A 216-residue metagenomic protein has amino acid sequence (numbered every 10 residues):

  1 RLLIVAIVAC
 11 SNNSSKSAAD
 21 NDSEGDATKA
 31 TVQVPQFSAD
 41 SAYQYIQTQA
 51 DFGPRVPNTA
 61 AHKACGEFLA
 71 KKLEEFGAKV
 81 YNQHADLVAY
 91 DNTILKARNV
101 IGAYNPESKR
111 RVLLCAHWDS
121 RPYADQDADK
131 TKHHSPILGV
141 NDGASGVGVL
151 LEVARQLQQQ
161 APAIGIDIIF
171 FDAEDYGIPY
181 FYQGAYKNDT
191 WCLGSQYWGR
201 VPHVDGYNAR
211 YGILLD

Functional and structural regions predicted by a protein language model:
A6-S11: C-terminal motif of bacterial Sec signal peptides marking the signal peptidase cleavage site
S15-C65, F76: N-terminal capping segment at the start of a domain
A30-Q36, D51-A60, L87-Y90, K132-A144 (+2 more regions): Second-shell loop/turn segments in exported
S41-D51, A64, F68-E75, V80 (+4 more regions): Extracytoplasmic/secreted proteins, especially bacterial periplasmic and envelope-associated proteins
Q49, Q83-A85, Y104-P106, C115-D119 (+3 more regions): Active-site-proximal beta-strand/loop segments in catalytic clefts of secreted hydrolases
A50-P57, L73-G77, Y104, P122 (+3 more regions): Sec/Tat-exported extracytoplasmic proteins
P54-E107: A non-catalytic alpha/beta surface segment that caps or lines the substrate-entry region of metallo-dependent hydrolase
H134-D216: Acidic/histidine-rich catalytic neighborhood of metal-dependent amide-processing enzymes
